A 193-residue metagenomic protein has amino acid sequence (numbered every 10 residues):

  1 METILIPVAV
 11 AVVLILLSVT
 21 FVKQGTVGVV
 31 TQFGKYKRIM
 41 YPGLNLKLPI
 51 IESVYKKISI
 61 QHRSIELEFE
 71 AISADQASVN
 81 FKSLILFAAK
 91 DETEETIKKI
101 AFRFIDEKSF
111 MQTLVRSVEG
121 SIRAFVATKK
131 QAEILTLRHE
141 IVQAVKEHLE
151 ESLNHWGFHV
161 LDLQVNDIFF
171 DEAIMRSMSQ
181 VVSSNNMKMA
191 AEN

Functional and structural regions predicted by a protein language model:
M1-E2, F110: Structural motif marking the loop-to-transmembrane transition
E2-V19: Single-pass alpha-helical transmembrane signal-anchor segments
V19-V27, E95: Short helix-terminus and kink motifs of transmembrane alpha helices, predominantly at the cytoplasmic interface
V27-P49: Membrane-cytosol interface motif
V30-F33, Y55-M178, N185: Amphipathic, interface-forming alpha-helical segments with heptad-repeat character
P49, H148-H155, A190-N193: Short flexible/disordered coil segments
P49-I50, D91: A short, polar/proline- and glycine-enriched secondary-structure boundary/capping micro-motif
Q180-N193: Assembly-interface segments of oligomeric complexes
